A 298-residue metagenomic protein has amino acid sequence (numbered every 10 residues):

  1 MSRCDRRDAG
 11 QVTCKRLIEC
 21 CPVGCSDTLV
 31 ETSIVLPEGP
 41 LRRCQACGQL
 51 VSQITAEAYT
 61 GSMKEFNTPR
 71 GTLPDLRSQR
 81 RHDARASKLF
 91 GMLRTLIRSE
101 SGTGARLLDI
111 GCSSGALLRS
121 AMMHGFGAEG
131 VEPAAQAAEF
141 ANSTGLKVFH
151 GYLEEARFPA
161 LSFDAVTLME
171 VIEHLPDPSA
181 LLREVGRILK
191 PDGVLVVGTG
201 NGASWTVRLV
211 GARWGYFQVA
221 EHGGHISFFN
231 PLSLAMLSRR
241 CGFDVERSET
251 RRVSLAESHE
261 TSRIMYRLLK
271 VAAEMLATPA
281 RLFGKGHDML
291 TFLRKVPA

Functional and structural regions predicted by a protein language model:
M1-M169, S179-L182, G198, E221 (+6 more regions): Conserved N-terminal segment of class I S-adenosyl-L-methionine
E170, H174: A short His-aromatic
P176-A180, V207: Short N-terminal helix/helix-N-cap motif within the alpha/beta-hydrolase-1
S179-V194: A short glycine-rich, Lys/Arg-flanked "PGG" loop and its adjoining helix->strand segment in the class I
D192, A203-W205, R252-S254: Feature marks short, surface-exposed loop/turn motifs that line or immediately flank catalytic pockets and channel
V197-S227, L232-L237: Short, glycine-/aromatic-enriched active-site segment of Class I SAM-dependent methyltransferases
P231-A256: Substrate-binding/catalytic lobe of Class I Rossmann-like enzymes that use SAM or dcSAM, i.e., the mid-to-C-terminal
